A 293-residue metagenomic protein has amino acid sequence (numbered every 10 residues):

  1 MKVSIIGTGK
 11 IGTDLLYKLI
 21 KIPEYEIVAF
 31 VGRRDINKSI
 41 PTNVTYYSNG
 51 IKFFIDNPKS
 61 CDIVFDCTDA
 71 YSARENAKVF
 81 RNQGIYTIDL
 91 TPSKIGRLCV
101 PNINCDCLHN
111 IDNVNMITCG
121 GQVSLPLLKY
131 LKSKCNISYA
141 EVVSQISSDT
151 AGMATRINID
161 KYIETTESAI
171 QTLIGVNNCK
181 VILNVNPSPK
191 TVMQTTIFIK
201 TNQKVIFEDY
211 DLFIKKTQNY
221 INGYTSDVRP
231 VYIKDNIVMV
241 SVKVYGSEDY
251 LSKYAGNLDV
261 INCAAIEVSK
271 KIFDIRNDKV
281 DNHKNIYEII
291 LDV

Functional and structural regions predicted by a protein language model:
M1-V143: N-terminal Rossmann-like NAD(P) cofactor-binding subdomain of oxidoreductases, focused on the glycine-rich
I6, Q122-L125, K129-N236, G246-E248 (+3 more regions): Active-site-lining helix/loop region of Rossmann-like oxidoreductase modules
R34, I146-D149, Y287: Short, conserved aromatic-histidine micro-motifs
I233-D235, N277-D281: A short, charged
V238-S241: A generic structural motif
S269-N277: Short, hydrophobic alpha-helical segments
K279-L291: Short, highly charged C-terminal tails/helix-capping segments
